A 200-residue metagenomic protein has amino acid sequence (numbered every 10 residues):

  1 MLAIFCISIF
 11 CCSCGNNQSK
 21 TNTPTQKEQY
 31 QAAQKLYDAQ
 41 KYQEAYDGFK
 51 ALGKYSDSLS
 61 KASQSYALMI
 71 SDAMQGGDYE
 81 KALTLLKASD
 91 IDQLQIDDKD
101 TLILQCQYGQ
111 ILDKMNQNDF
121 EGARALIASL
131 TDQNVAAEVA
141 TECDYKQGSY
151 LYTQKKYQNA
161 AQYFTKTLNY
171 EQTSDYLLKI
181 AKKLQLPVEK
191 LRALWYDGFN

Functional and structural regions predicted by a protein language model:
M1-F5: Sec-dependent N-terminal signal peptides
F10-S13: C-terminal motif of bacterial Sec signal peptides marking the signal peptidase cleavage site
G15-N17: Bacterial signal peptide processing site
K20, F49-K61, L86-L102, L126-V139 (+1 more regions): Short solvent-exposed coil/turn linkers within tandem alpha-helical repeat scaffolds
K20-K35, A39-Q40: N-terminal leader/linker segments that initiate helical-solenoid repeat arrays
S63-Y79, L102-F120, T141-Y157, L178-W195: Alpha-helical linker/edge segments of TPR/alpha-solenoid repeat scaffolds and analogous pre-/post-domain helices
